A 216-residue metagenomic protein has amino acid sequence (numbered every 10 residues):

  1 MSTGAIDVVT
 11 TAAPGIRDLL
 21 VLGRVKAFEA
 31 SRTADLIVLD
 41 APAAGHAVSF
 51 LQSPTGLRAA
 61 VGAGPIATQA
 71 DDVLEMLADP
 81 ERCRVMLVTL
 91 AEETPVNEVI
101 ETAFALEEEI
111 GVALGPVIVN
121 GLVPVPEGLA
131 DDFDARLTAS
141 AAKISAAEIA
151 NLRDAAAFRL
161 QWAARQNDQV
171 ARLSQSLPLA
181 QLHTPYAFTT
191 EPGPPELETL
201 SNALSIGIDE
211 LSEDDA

Functional and structural regions predicted by a protein language model:
M1-G15: Conserved phosphoryl-transfer catalytic core
V8-A12, F28, M76, S176 (+1 more regions): Residues that form generic nucleotide/phosphate-binding pockets
R17-S176: Conserved catalytic-core segment of NTP-binding enzymes
L90-E93, A187, E191: Short, surface-exposed acidic/glycine-rich loop or hinge patches that mediate macromolecular interfaces
D168-A171, Q181-L182, A187-T189: Long, low-complexity intrinsically disordered regions enriched in Ser/Thr/Asp/Glu with frequent Gly/Pro
Q181-H183, E191-A216: C-terminal accessory extensions appended to soluble enzyme cores
